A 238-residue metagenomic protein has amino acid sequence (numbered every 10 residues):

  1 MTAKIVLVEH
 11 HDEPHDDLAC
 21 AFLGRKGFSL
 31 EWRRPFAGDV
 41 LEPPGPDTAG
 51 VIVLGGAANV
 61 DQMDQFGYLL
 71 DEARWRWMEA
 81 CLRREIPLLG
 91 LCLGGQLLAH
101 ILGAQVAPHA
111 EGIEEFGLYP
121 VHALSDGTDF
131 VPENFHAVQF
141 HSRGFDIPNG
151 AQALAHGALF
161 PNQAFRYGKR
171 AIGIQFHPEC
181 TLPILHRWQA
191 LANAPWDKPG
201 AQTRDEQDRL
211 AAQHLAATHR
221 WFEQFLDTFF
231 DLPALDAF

Functional and structural regions predicted by a protein language model:
M1-R84, D197-F238: N-terminal beta1-alpha1 cap of cysteine-dependent amidohydrolase-like domains
V6, E31-R33, I52, L89 (+3 more regions): Hydrophobic/aromatic beta-strand patches that form the interior of the parallel beta-sheet core in alpha/beta enzyme
E13, G38, N59, Q96 (+3 more regions): Surface-exposed, flexible loop/turn segments at secondary-structure boundaries
D16-L18, E42, Q62-D64, A99-I101 (+3 more regions): Short glycine-/acidic-enriched loop or helix-start segments at secondary-structure transitions that form or flank
F22-R25, G67-D71, V106-A107, H156 (+1 more regions): Glycine-rich, phosphate-binding/catalytic loops in enzymes
V53-L54, A58-S125: Cysteine-nucleophile active-site neighborhood
L102-P183: Pocket-forming structural segment of enzyme catalytic cores
K169-A171, Q175-D208: C-terminal helical/coil "lid" or tail adjacent to the Rossmann-like core of SAM-dependent
